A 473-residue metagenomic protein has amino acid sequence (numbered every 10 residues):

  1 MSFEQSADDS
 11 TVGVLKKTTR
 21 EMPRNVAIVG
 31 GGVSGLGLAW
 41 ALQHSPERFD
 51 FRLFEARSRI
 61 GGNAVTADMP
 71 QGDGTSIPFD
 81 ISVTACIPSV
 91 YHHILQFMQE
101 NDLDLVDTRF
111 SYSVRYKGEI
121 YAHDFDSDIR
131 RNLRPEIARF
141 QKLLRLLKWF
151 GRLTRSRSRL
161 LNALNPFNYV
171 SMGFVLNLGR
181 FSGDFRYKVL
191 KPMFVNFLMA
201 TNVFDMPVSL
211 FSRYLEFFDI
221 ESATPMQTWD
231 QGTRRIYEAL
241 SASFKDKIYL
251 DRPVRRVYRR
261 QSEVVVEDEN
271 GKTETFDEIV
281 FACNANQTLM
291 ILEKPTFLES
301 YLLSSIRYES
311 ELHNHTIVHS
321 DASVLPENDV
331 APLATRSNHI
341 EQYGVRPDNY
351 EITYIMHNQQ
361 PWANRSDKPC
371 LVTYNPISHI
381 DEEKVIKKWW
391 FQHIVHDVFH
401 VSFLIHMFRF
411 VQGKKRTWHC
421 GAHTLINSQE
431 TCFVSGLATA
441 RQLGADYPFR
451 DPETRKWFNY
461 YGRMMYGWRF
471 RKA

Functional and structural regions predicted by a protein language model:
L15, R24-L53: N-terminal Rossmann-like FAD-binding beta1-loop-alpha1 element of flavoenzymes
E21, S45, R255-Q392: Mid-domain catalytic core of redox enzymes that form a hydrophobic substrate pocket/lid adjacent to a catalytic redox
S34, R59, N286: Conserved Rossmann-like nucleotide-cofactor binding loop
Q43-P70: Glycine-rich FAD pyrophosphate-binding loop
T66-I94: N-terminal glycine-rich dinucleotide-binding loop that anchors FAD/FMN and/or NAD(P) in oxidoreductases
P88-M206: Mobile amphipathic helical/loop "lid" adjacent to a hydrophobic cofactor/ligand pocket
R213-E269, E274, E278: Helical element adjacent to the flavin cofactor pocket in flavoenzyme catalytic cores
P347-A473: Conserved flavin/dinucleotide-binding core of flavoenzymes
